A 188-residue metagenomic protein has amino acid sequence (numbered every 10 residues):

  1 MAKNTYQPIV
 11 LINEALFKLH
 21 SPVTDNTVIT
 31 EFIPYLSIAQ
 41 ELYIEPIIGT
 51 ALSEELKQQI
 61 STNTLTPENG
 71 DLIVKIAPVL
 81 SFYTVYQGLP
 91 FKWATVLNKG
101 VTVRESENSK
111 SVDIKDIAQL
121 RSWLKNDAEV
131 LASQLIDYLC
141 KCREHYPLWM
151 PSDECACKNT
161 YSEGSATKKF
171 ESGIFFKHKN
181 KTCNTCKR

Functional and structural regions predicted by a protein language model:
M1-A77, F91-K99, V103-R188: Conserved short "hinge" loops at termini or chain/domain junctions
